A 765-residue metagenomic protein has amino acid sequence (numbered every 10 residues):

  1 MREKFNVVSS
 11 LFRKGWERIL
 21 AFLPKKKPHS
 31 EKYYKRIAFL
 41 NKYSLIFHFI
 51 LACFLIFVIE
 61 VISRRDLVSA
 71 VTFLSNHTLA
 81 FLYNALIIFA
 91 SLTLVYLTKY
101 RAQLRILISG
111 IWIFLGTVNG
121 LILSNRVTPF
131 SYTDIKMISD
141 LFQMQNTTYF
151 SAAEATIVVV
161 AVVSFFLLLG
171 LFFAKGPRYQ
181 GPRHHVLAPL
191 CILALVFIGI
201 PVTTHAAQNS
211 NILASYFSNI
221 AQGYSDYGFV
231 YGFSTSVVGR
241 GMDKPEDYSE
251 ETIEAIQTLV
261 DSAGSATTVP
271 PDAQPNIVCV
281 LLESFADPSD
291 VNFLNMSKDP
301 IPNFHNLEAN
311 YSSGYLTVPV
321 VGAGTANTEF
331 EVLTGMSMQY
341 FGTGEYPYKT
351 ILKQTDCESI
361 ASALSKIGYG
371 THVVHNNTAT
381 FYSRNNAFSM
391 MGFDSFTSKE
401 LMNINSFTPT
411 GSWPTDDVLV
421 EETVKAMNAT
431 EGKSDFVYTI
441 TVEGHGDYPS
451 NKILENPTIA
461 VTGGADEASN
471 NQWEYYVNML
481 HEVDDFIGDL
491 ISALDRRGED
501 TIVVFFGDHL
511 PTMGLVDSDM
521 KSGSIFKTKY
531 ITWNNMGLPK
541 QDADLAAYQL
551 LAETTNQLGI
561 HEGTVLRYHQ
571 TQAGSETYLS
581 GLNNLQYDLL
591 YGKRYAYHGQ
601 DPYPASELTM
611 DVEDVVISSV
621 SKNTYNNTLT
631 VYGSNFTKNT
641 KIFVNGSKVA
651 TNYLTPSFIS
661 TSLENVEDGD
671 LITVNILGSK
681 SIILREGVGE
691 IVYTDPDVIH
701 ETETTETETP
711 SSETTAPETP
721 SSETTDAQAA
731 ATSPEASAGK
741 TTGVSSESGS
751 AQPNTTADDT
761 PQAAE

Functional and structural regions predicted by a protein language model:
E3, L11-G223, G669-L671: Transmembrane and membrane-interface helices of multi-pass, inner-membrane envelope-modifying transferases
I135-I138, D226-V230, I253, I301 (+2 more regions): Alpha-helix initiation and N-capping motif
L141, I277-L282: Residue-level preference for non-acidic, small/hydrophobic
P201-C279: Membrane-interface segments at or immediately adjacent to transmembrane helices that form the boundary between
G264-P271, L282, D287-E765: Solvent-exposed soluble domains appended to multi-pass membrane proteins
